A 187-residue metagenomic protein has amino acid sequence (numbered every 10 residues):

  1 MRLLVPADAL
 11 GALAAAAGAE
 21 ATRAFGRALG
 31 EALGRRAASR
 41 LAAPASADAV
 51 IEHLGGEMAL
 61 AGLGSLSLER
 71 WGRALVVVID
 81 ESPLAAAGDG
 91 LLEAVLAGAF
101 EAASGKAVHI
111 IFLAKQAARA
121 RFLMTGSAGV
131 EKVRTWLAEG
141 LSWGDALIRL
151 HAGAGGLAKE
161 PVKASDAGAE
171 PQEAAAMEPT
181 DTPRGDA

Functional and structural regions predicted by a protein language model:
M1-L91, H109-A187: N-terminal accessory segment detector
L91-S104: Short, non-transmembrane amphipathic alpha-helical segments
